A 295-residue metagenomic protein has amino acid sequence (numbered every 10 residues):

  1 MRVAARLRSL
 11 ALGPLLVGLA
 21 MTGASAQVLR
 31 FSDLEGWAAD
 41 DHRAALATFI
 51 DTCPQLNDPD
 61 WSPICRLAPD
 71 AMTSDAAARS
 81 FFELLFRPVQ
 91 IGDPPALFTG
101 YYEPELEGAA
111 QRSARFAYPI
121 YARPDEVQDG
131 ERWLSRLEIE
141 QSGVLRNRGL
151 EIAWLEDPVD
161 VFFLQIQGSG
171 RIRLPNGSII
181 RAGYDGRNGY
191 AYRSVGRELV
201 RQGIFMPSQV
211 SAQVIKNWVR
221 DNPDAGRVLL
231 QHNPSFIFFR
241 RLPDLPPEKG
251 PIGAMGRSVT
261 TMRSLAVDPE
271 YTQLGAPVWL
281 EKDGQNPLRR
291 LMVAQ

Functional and structural regions predicted by a protein language model:
M1-R6: N-terminal secretory signal peptides that target proteins for export/translocation
A11-T22: Bacterial N-terminal signal peptides
A24-A26: Boundary at the C-terminal end of the N-terminal hydrophobic targeting segment
V28-L245, G250-R257, K282: Secretory/export targeting leaders with adjacent low-complexity proregions
L245-Q295: Extended, compositionally biased non-globular segments
